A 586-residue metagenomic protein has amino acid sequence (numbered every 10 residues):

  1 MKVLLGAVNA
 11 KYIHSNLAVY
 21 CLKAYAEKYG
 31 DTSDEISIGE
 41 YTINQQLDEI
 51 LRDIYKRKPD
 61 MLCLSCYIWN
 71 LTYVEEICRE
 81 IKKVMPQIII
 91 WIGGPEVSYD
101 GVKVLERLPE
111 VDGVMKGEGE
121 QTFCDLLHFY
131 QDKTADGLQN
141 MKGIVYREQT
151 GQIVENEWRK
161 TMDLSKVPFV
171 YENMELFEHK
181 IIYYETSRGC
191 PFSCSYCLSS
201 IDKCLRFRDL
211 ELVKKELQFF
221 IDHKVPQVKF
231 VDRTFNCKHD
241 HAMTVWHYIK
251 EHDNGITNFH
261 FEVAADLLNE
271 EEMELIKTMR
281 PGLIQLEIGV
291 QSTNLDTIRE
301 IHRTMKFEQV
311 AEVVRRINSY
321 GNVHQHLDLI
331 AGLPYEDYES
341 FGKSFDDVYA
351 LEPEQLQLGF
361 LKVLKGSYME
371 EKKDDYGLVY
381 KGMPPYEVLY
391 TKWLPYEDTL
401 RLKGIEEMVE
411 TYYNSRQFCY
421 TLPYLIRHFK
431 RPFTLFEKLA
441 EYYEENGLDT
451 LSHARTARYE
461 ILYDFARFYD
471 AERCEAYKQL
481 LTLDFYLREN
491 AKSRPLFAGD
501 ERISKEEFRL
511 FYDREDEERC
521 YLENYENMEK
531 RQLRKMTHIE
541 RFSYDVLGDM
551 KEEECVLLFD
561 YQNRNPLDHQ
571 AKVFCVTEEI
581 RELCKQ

Functional and structural regions predicted by a protein language model:
M1-K2, M141, V145-T186, C555 (+1 more regions): N-terminal [4Fe-4S]-dependent radical SAM core
K2-G6, L47, D60, E407-Q586: Radical SAM enzyme core and accessory elements
G6-V8, S65, G93, V231: Short hydrophobic segments within beta-strands
V8, K58-D60, H239, E251-N254 (+2 more regions): A structural motif corresponding to the C-terminal lobe/cap of the Radical SAM core domain
N9-A18, C66-L71: A short, glycine/small-residue-rich beta-strand->loop->alpha-helix junction that serves as a flexible
Y25, E35-K160: Glycine-rich beta-alpha loop elements in corrinoid/cobalamin-binding modules across cobalamin-dependent enzymes
S165-S319: Radical SAM [4Fe-4S] cluster-binding motif and immediate context
